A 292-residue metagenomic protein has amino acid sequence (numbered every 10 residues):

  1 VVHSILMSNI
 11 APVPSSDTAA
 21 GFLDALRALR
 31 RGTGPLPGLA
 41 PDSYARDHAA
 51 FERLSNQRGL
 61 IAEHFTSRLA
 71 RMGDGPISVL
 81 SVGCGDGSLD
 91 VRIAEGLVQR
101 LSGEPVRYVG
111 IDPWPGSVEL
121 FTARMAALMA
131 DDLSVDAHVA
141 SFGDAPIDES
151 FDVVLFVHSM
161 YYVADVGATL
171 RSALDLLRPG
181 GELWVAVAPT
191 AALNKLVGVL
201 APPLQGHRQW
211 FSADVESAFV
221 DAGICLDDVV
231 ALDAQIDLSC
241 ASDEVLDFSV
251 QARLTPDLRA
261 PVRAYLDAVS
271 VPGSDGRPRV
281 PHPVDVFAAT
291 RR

Functional and structural regions predicted by a protein language model:
S8-M72: Class I SAM-dependent methyltransferase Rossmann-like catalytic core, especially the SAM/SAH-binding loop
S78-D144: Class I SAM-dependent methyltransferase SAM/SAH-binding core
G143-V154: A short acidic, Gly/Pro-enriched loop at the edge of an enzyme's catalytic core that lines a small-molecule cofactor
D152-G167: A short SAM/SAH-binding and catalytic strip from SAM-dependent methyltransferases
G167-E182: A short glycine-rich, Lys/Arg-flanked "PGG" loop and its adjoining helix->strand segment in the class I
E182-Q209: Conserved class I S-adenosyl-L-methionine
H207-G223: Short alpha-helix
D227-R292: Conserved Class I S-adenosyl-L-methionine
